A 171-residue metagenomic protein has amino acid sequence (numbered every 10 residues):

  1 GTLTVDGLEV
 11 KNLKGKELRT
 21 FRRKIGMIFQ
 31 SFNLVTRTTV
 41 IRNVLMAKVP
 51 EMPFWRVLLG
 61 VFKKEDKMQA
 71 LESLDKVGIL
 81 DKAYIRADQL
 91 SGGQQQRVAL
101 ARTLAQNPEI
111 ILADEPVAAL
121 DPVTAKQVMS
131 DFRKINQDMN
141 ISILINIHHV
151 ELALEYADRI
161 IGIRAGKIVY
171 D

Functional and structural regions predicted by a protein language model:
L8-E9, V57-D81: Conserved ABC ATPase "signature" region
R86-L90, Q94: Conserved ABC ATPase signature
N107: Conserved catalytic motifs of ABC-family nucleotide-binding domains
I111-D114: Catalytic Walker B motif of ABC-type/P-loop ATPase nucleotide-binding domains
P122-T124: Helix N-cap at the start of a conserved alpha-helix in ABC-type nucleotide-binding domains
K126-D138: Helical segment within the ABC ATPase nucleotide-binding domain
I147-H148: H-loop/switch region of ABC-family ATPase nucleotide-binding domains
